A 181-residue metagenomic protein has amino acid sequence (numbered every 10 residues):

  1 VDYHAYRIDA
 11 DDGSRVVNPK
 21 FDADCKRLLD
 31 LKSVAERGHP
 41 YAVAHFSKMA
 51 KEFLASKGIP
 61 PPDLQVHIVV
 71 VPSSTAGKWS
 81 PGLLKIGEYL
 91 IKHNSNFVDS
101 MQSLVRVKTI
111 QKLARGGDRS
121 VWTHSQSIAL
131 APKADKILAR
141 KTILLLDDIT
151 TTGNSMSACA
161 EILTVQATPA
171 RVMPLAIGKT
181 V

Functional and structural regions predicted by a protein language model:
V1-D63, S74-G77, L84, L104-A139: Active-site-facing substrate-recognition patch
Q65, N96-S100, P169-R171: A generic structural signal for alpha->beta connector loops
K78-G82, N154-S155: A short acidic (Asp/Glu
G82-E88: Charged helix-capping and loop-helix junction motifs
E88-N96: Short helix-loop-beta junction
R115-V181: PRPP/pyrophosphate-binding module of the type I phosphoribosyltransferase fold
